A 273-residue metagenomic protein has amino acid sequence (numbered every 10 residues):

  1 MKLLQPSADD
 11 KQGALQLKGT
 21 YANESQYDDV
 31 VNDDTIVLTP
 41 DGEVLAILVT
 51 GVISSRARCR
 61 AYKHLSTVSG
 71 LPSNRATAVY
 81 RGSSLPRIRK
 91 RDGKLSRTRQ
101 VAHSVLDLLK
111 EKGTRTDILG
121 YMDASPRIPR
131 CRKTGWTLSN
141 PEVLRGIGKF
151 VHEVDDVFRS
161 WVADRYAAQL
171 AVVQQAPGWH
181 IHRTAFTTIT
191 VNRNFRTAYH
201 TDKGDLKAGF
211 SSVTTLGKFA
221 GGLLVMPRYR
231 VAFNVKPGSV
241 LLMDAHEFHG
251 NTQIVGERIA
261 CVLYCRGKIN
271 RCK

Functional and structural regions predicted by a protein language model:
M1-G209, V255-I259, G267-K273: Fe(II)/2-oxoglutarate oxygenase catalytic core
A208-S212, K218-K273: Catalytic core of Fe(II)/2-oxoglutarate
